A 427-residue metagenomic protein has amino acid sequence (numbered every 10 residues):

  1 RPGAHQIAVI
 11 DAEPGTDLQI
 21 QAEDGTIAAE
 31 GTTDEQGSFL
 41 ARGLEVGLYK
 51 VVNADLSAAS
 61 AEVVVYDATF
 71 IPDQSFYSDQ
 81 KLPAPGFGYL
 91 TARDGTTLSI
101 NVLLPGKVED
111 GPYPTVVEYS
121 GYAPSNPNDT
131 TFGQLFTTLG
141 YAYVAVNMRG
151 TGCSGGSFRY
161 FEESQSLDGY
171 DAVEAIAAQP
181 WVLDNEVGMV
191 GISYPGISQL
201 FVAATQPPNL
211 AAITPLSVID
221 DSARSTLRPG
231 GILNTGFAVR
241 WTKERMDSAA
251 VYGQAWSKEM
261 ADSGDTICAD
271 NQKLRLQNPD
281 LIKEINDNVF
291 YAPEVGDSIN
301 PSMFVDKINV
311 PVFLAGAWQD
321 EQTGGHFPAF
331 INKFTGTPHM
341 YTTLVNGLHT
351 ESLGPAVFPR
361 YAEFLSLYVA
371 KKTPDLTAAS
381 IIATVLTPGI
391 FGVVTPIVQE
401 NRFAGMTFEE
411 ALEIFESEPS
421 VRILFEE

Functional and structural regions predicted by a protein language model:
R1-E13, I27, D67-D79: Extracellular ectodomain segments of secreted/surface proteins
G15, T26-A28, T32-T33, I71-P72 (+6 more regions): Alpha/beta-hydrolase-fold serine-hydrolase catalytic core, especially in secreted/extracellular enzymes
T33-L40, E45: Glycine-centered loop-to-beta-strand initiation motif
E45-A59: Short, aromatic- and glycine-rich surface loops/edge beta-strands on solvent-exposed regions
T69-G111: N-terminal cap/lid segment of alpha/beta-hydrolase-fold proteins
K107-A178: Cap/lid segment of the alpha/beta-hydrolase catalytic domain
T138, F201-K307, D375-E427: Accessory cap/linker subdomain of secreted extracellular hydrolases
W181-Y194: Alpha/beta-hydrolase fold nucleophile elbow
